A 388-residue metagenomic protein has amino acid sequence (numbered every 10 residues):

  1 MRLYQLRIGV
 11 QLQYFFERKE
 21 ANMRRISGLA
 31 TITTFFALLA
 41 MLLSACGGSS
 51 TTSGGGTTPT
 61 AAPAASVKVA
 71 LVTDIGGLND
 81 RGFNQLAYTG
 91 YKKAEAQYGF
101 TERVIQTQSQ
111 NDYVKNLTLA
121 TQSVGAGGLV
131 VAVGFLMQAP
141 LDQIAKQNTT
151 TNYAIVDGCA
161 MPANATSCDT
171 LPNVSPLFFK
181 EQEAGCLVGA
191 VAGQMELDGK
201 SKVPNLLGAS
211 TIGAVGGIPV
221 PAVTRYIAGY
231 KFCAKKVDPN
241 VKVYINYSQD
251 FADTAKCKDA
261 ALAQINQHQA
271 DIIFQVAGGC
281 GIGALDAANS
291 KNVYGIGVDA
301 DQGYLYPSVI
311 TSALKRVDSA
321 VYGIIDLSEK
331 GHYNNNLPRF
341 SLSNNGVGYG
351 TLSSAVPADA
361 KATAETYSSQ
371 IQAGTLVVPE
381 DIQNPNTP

Functional and structural regions predicted by a protein language model:
L3-N22: Short, Lys/Arg-enriched N-terminal segments with co-localized hydrophobic residues within the first ~10-30 amino acids
G9, G28, G54-G56: Residue-identity detector for glycine
N22-T33: Bacterial N-terminal signal peptides that target proteins for export
T34-L39: Hydrophobic helical h-region of N-terminal Sec-dependent signal peptides in bacterial secretory/periplasmic proteins
A40-A45: C-terminal motif of bacterial Sec signal peptides marking the signal peptidase cleavage site
G47-S50: Bacterial signal peptide processing site
G54-P388: A residue-level marker of the well-folded mature domains of exported/periplasmic proteins
